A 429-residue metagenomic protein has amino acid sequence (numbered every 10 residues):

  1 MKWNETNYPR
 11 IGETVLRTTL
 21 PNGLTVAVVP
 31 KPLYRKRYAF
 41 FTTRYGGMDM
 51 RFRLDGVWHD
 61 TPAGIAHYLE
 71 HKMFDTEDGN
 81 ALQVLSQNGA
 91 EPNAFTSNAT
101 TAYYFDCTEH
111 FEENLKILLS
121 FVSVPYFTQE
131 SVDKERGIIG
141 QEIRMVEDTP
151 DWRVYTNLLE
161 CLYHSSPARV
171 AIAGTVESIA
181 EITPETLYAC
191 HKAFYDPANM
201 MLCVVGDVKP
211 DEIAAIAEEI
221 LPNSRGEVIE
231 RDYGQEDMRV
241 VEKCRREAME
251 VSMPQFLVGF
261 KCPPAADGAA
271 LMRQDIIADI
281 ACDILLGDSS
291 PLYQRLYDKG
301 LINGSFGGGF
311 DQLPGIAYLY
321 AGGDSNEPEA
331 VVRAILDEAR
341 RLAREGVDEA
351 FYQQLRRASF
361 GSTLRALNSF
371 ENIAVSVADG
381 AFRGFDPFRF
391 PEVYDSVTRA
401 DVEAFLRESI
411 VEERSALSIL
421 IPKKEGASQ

Functional and structural regions predicted by a protein language model:
M1-A81, Y188-R295, L336, S415-Q429: His/Glu-rich zincin catalytic helix
K2-R17, C161-M200, G234, A266 (+2 more regions): Histidine-acidic residue clusters that define the catalytic metal-binding segment of zinc metallopeptidase domains
Y34-F52, G64, N80-F121, Y155-E177 (+5 more regions): M16 family metallopeptidases and their MPP-like homologs
S120-Q129, E219-V228, D337-V347: A common structural junction motif
R144-D148, E242-M253, F360-E371, V377: Short, low-order "capping/linker" segments at domain edges
P150-V154: Mid-domain, small-residue-enriched loop/turn segments at the edges of structured enzyme/sensor domains
